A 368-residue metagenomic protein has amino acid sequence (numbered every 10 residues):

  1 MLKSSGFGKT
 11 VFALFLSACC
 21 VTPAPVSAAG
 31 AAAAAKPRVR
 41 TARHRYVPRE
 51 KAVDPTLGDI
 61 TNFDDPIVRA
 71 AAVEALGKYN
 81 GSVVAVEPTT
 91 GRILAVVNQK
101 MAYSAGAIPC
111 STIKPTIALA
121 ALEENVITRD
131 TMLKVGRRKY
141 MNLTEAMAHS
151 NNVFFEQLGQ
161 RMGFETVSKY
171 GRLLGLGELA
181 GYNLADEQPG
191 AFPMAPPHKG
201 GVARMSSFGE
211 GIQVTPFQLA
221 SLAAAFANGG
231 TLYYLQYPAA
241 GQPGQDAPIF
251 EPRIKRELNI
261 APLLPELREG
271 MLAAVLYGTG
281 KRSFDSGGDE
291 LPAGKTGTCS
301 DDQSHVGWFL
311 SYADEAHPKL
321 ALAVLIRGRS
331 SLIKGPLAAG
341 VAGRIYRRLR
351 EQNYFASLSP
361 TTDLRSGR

Functional and structural regions predicted by a protein language model:
L2, V26-S82, A247, E251-I254 (+3 more regions): Extracytoplasmic/periplasmic proteins that interact with beta-lactams or build/remodel peptidoglycan
L2-F12: Bacterial N-terminal signal peptides that target proteins for export
V11-T22: Bacterial N-terminal signal peptides
A52-P55, D59-I60, A71, Y79-V96 (+6 more regions): Beta-lactam-recognizing serine transpeptidase/beta-lactamase-like catalytic domain environment
Y103-P115: A short, polar/charged loop-to-alpha-helix boundary motif
L219, K334-Y346: Short, charged, low-complexity patches
A227, V275, G343-R350, Y354: Short amphipathic alpha-helical signal-transduction/dimerization elements
